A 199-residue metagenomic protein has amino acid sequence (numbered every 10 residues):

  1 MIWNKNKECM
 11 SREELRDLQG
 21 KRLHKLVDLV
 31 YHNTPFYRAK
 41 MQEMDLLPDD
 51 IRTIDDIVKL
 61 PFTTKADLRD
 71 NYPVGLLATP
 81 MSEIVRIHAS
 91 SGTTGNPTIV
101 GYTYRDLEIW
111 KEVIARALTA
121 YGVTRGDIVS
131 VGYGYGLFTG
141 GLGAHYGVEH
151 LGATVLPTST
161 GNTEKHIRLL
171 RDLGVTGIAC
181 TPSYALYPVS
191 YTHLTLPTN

Functional and structural regions predicted by a protein language model:
M1-A89, T94-E112, T119-A120, R125: Nucleotide 5′-phosphate-binding alpha/beta core
V30, V129, I178: Residue-level signal for inorganic ion chemistry
S90, T192-T198: Conserved small/polar residues in nucleotide/adenosyl-binding loops
L107, G134-G136, S183-Y184: Short glycine-enriched loops at secondary-structure junctions
T119-V155: Conserved AMP-binding loop of ANL adenylate-forming enzymes
V155-L170: ATP-dependent adenylate-forming carboxylate-activation enzymes
L173: Active-site charged/polar residues at nucleotide-handling catalytic sites that mediate phosphoryl, nucleotidyl
T176-L194: Adenylate-forming
